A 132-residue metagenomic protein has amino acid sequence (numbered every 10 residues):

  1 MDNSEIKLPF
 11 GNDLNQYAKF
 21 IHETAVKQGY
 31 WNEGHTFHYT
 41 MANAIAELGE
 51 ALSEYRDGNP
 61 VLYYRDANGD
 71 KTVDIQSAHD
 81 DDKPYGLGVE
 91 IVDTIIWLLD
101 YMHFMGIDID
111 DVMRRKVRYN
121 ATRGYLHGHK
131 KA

Functional and structural regions predicted by a protein language model:
M1-A132: Flexible "arm" and connector segments at domain edges
